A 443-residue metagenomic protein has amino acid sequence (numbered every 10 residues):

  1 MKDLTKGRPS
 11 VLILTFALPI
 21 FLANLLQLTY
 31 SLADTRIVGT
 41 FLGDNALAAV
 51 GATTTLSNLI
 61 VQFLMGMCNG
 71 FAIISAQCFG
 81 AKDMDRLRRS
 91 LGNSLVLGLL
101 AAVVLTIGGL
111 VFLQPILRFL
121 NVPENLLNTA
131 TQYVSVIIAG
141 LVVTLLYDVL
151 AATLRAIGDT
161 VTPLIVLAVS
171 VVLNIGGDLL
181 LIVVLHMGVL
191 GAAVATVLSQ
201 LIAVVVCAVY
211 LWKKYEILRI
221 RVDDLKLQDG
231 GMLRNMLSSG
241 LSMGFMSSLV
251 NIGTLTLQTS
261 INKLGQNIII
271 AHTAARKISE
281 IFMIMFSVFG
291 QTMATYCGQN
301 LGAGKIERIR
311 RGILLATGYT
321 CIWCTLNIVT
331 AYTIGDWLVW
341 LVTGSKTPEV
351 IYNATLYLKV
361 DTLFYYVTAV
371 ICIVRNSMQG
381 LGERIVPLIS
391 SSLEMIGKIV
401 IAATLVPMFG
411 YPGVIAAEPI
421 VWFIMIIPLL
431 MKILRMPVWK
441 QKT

Functional and structural regions predicted by a protein language model:
M1-A17, S75-G140, V184-L241, C297-F364 (+1 more regions): Short alpha-helical transmembrane segments in multi-pass integral membrane proteins
L4-L42, T55-G70, I74, L99-T106 (+4 more regions): N-terminal transmembrane alpha-helices
L14, L18, Y30, M67 (+13 more regions): Residue-level signal for transmembrane alpha-helical positions in Major Facilitator Superfamily
T15-D34, V136, S170, S199-A203 (+3 more regions): Transmembrane helical elements of multi-pass membrane transporters/channels
I20, N24, R36, I73 (+15 more regions): Transmembrane alpha-helix boundary and packing residues in multipass membrane permease domains and related
T29-A48, L117-E124, L180-M187, S248-K277 (+5 more regions): Helix-terminus/linker motif at the lipid-water interface of multi-pass membrane proteins
L47-I107, T144-P163, A271-T330, G335 (+2 more regions): Small-residue-rich hydrophobic transmembrane alpha-helices
C68, V136-R155, P163-V171, A192-C207 (+4 more regions): Short runs within selected transmembrane alpha-helices of multi-pass transporters and secretion channels
